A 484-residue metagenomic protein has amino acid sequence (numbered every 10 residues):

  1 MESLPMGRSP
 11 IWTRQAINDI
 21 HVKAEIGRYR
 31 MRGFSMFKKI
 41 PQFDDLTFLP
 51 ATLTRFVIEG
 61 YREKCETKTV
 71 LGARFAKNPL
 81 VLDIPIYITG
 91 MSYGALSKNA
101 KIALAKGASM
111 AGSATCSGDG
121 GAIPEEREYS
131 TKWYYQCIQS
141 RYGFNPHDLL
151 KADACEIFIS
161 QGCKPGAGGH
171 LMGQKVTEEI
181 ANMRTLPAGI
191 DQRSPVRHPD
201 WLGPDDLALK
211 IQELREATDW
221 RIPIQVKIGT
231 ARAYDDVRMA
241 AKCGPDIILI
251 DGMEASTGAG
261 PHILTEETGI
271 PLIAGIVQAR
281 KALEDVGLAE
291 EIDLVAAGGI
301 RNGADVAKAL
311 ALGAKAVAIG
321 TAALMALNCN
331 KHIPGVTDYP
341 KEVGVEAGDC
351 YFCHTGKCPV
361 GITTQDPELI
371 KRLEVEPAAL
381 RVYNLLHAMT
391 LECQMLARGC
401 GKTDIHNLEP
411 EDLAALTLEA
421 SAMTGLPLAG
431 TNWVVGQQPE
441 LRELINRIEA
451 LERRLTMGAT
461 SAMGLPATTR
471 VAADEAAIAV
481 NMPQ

Functional and structural regions predicted by a protein language model:
M1-I86, G90, A95-K106, S113-A114 (+5 more regions): Conserved, well-structured core domains of diverse proteins
A24, R32, E178-A188, R381 (+1 more regions): N-terminal leader/propeptide and maturation segments of large enzyme subunits in energy/redox metabolism and hydrolases
F75, D83, G90, A95-A217 (+1 more regions): Active-site-facing alpha/beta catalytic cores
P85-M91, D191-H198, G258-E266, E374-A378: Glycine- and acidic
G112-S113, A152, P245, A314 (+1 more regions): A structural motif
G118-G120, W220-K227, A289, C400-P410: Flexible, glycine/charged-enriched surface loops at secondary-structure junctions
H198-I370: Glycine-rich phosphate/ribose-binding loops and adjacent secondary-structure elements that form binding surfaces
R301-A304, L310-V434, P439-R453: Gly/Ser/Thr/Ala-enriched C-terminal appendages of enzymes
